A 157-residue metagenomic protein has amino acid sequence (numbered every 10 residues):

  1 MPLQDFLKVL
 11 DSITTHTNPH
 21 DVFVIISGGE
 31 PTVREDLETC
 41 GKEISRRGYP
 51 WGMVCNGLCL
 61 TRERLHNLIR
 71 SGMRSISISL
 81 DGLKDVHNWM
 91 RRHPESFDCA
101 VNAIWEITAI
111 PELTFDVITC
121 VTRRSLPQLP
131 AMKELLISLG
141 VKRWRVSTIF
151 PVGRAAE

Functional and structural regions predicted by a protein language model:
L3-I26, R34-P151: Radical SAM/AdoMet-radical enzyme domain recognition
A155-E157: Nucleotide-sugar-dependent glycosyltransferase catalytic core
